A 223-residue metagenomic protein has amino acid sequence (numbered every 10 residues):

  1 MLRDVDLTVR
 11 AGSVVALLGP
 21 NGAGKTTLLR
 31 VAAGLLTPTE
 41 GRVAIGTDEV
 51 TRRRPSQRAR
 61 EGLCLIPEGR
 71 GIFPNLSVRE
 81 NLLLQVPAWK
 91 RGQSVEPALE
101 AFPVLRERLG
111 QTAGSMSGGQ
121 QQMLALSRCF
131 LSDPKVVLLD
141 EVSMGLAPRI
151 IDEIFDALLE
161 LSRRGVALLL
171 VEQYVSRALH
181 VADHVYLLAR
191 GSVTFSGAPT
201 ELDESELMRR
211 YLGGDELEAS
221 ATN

Functional and structural regions predicted by a protein language model:
L18-P20: The feature captures the beta-strand-to-loop junction immediately N-terminal to the Walker
A33: Helix-to-loop junction immediately C-terminal to a conserved catalytic motif
T37, E49-R70, V95, E107-G110 (+1 more regions): ABC ATPase NBD coupling module
G41-E49, E61, Q93-E100, F195-G197: Conserved ABC transporter NBD signature motif
T112-M116: Conserved ABC ATPase signature
C129-F130: ABC ATPase C-loop
E141-V142: Walker B catalytic motif
